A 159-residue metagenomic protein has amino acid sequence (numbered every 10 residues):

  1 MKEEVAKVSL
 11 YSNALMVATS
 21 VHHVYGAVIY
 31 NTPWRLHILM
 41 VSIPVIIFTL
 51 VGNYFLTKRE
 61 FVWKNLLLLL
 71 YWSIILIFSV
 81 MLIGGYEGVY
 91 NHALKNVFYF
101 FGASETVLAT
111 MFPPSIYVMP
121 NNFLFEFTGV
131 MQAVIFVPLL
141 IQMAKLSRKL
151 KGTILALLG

Functional and structural regions predicted by a protein language model:
M1-V45: Transmembrane alpha-helical insertion/packing segments
S12-N13, N65-I83, L157-G159: Transmembrane alpha-helical segments of multi-pass membrane proteins
T19-I29, S73-Y99: C-terminal TM-helix exit segments that contain a strictly Trp-centered aromatic cap at the helix terminus
G26-I38, Y86-Y90, V118-F125: Membrane-helix interface and helix-disruption motif detector
P44-W63: Canonical alpha-helical transmembrane segments
H92-I116: Membrane-interfacial helical/loop segments at transmembrane boundaries in membrane proteins
V107-P138: Hydrophobic alpha-helical transmembrane segments
F136-G159: Cytosolic juxtamembrane helix at the C-terminal end of the final transmembrane segment
